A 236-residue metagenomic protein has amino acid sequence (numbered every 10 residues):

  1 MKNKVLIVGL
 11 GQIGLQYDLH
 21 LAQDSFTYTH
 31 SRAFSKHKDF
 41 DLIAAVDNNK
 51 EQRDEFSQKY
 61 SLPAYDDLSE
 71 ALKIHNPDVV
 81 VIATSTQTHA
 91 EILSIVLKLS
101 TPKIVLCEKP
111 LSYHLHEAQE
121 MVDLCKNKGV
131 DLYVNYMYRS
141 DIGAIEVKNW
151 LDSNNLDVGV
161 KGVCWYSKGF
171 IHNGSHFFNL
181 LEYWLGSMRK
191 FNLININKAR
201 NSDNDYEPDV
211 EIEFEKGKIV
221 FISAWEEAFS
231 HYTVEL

Functional and structural regions predicted by a protein language model:
M1-K59: N-terminal Rossmann-like dinucleotide-binding module
G14, L111-S112, M137-Y138, Y166-I171 (+1 more regions): Short histidine/acidic/glycine/proline-rich micro-motifs that form metal- and phosphate-coordinating active-site loops
K38, K59-S61, T101, W184: Short, structured coil segments at secondary-structure junctions
I43, N76-D78, K103, V160: Conserved acidic residues
P63-L68: Short acidic-hydrophobic, aromatic-tinged amphipathic segments that line or gate anion-handling sites
D78-V79, S85-T86, A90-R139: Beta-strand-loop-alpha-helix segment that lines the small-molecule cofactor/substrate pocket of alpha/beta enzymes
I142-K161: Rossmann-like NAD(P)H-binding beta-loop-alpha module
V158-E235: Rossmann-like dinucleotide-binding domain that binds NAD(P)(H)
